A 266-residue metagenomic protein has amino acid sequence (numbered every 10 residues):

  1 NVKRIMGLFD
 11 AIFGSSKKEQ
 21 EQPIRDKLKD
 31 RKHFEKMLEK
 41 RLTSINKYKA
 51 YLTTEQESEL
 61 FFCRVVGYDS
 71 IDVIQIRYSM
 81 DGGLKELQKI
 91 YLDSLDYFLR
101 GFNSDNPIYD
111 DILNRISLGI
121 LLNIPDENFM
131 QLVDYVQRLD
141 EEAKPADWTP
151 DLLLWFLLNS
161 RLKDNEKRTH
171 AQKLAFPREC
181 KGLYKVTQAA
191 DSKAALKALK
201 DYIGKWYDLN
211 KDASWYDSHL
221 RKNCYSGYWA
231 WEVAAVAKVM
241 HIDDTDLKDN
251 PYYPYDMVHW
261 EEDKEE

Functional and structural regions predicted by a protein language model:
N1-M6: Short, Lys/Arg-enriched N-terminal segments with co-localized hydrophobic residues within the first ~10-30 amino acids
G7-S15: Short, aromatic- and cysteine-enriched interfacial helices/patches that mediate contacts at lipid membranes
S16-H219, Y225: Eukaryote-skewed repeat-based solenoidal scaffolds used as protein-protein interaction platforms, primarily
D191-E266: Alpha-helical oligomerization segments
